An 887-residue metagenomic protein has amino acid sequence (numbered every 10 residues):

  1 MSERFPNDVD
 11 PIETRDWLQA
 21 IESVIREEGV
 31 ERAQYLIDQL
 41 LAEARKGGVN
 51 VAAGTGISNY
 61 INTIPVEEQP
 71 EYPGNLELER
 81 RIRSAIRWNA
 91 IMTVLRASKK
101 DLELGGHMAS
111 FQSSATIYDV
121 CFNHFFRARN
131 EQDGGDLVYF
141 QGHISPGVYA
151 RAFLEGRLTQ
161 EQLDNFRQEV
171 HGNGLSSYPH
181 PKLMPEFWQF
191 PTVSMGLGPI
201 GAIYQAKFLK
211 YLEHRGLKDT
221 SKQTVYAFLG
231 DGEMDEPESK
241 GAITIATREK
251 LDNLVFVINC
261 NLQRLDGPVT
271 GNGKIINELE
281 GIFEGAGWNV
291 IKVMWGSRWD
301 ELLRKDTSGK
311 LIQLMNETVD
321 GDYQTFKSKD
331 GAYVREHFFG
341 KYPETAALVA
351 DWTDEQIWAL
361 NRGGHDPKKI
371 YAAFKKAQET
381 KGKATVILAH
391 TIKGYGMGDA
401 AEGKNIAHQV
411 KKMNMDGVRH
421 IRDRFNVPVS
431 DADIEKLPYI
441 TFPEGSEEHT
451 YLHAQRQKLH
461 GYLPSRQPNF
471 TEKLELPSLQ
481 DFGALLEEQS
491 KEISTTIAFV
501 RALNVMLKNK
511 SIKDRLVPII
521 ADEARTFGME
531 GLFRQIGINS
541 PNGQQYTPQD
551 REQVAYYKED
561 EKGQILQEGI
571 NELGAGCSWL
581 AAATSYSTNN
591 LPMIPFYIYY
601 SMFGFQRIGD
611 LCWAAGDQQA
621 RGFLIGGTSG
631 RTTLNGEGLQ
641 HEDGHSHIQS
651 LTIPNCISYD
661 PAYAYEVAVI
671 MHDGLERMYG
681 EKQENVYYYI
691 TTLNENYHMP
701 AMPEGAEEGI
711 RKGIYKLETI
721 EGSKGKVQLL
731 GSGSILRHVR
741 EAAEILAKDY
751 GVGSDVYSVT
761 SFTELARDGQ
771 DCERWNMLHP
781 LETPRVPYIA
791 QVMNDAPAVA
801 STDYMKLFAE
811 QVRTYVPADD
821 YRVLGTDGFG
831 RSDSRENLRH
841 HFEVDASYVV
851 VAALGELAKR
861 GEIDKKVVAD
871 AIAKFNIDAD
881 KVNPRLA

Functional and structural regions predicted by a protein language model:
S2-E155, I421, I493-N509, I520: N-terminal amphipathic, basic-rich helices that act as targeting or association modules
E3, A20-S23, E71-E79, A97-G106 (+14 more regions): Glycine- and acidic
R4, Q168-P191, Y211-K222, K240-I440 (+6 more regions): Thiamine diphosphate
I64, Q69-A90, F111, F126-R129 (+9 more regions): Non-catalytic terminal/interface segments that mediate subunit docking, oligomerization, and allosteric communication
E68-I86, A90-K100, H107-E249, N272-G273 (+6 more regions): Cofactor-binding active-site loop characterized by glycine-rich and histidine/acidic residues
V225, G230-E233, C260, T391 (+3 more regions): Active-site metal-binding loops of divalent metal-dependent hydrolases
A227-F228, F256, I519, I625 (+2 more regions): Residue-level marker for buried hydrophobic side chains located in beta-strands that build the well-ordered beta-sheet
A227-F228, M234, D610-R631, G636: A structural-propensity feature for long, helix-poor, extended segments
